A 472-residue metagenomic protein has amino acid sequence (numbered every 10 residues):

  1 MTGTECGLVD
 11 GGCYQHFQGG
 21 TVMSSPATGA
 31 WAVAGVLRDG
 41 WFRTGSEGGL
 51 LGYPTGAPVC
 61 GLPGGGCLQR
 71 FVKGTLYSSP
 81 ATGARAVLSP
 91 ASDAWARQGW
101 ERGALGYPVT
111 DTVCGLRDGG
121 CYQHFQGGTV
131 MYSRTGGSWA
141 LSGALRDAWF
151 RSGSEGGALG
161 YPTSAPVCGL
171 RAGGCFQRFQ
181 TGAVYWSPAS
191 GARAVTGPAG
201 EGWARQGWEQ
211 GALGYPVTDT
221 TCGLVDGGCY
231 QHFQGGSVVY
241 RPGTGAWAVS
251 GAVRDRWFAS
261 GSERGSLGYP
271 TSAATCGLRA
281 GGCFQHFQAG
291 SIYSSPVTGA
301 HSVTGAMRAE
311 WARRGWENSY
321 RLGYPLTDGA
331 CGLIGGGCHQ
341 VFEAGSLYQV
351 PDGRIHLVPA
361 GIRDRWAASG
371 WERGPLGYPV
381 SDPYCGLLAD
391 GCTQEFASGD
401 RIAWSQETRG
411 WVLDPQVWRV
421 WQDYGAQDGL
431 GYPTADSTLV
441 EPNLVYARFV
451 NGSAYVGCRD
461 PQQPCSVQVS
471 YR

Functional and structural regions predicted by a protein language model:
M1-R472: Extended, compositionally biased repeat/scaffold regions that form elongated interaction surfaces
